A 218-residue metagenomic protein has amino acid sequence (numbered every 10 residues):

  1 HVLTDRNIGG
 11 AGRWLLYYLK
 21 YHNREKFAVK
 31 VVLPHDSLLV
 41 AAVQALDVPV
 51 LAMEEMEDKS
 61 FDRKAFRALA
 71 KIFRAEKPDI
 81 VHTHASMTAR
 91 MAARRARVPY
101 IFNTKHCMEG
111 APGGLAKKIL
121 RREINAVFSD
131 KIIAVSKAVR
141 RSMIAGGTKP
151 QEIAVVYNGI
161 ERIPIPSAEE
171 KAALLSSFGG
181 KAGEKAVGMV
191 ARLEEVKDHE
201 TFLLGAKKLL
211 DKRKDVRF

Functional and structural regions predicted by a protein language model:
H1-F218: Membrane-interface segments of envelope glycosyltransferases acting on lipid-linked substrates or membrane lipids
